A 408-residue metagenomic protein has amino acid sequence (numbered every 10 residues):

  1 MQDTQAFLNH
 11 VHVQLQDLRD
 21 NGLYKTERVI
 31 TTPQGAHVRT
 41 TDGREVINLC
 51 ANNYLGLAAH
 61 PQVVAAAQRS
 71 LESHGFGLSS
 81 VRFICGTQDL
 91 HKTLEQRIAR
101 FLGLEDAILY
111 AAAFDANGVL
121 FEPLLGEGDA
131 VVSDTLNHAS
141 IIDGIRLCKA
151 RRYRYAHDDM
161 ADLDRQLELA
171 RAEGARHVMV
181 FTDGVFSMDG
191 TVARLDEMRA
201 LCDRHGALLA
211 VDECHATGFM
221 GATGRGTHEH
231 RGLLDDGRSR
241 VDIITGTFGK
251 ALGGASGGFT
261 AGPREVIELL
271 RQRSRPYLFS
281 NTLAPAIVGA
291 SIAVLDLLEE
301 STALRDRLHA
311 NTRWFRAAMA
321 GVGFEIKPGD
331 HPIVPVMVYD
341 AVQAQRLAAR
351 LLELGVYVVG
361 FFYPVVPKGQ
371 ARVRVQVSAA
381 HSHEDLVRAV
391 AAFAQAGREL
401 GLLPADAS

Functional and structural regions predicted by a protein language model:
F7, V11-F76, A207: N-terminal "arm"/small-domain region of PLP-dependent enzymes with the aminotransferase-like
N53, Y153, H157-V211: Active-site phosphate-binding strand-loop segment of PLP-dependent enzymes
P61, A65-R69, S73, Q96 (+3 more regions): PLP-dependent enzyme catalytic core of the Aspartate aminotransferase-like
A65, R69-A113: Conserved N-terminal alpha-helix of the aminotransferase class I/II PLP-enzyme fold
L120-A139: Conserved PLP-anchoring active-site segment centered on the Schiff-base-forming lysine
T223, E229, D236-L269: Active-site PLP attachment segment
L252-M319, F324-K327: PLP-dependent aminotransferase class I/II
D306-G355, V365, G369-Q370, V377-A379 (+1 more regions): Conserved PLP-binding catalytic core of the aspartate aminotransferase-like
